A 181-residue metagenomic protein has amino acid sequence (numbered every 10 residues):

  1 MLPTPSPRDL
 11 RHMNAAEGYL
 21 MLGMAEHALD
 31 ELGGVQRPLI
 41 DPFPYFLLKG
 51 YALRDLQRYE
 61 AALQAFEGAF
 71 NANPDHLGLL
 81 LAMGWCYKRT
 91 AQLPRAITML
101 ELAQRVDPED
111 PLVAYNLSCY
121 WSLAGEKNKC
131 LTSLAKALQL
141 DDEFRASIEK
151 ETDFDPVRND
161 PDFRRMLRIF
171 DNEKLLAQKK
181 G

Functional and structural regions predicted by a protein language model:
P5-D55: Alpha-helical segment of the N-proximal tetratricopeptide repeat
L10, P44, G78, L112 (+1 more regions): Start-of-helix register in tetratricopeptide repeats
G34-R37, E67-N71, E101-R105, L138-Q139: Conserved structural position within tetratricopeptide repeats
L48, A82, N116, K150-E151: Canonical tetratricopeptide repeat
